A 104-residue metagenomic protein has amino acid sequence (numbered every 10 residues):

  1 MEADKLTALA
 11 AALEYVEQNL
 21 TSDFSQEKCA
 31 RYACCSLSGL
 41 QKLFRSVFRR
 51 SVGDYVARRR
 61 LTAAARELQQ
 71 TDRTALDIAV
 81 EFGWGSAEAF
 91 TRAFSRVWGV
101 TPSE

Functional and structural regions predicted by a protein language model:
M1, Q41-F48: Short, Lys/Arg-enriched N-terminal segment that forms or immediately precedes the first helix of a structured domain
M1-A8, G53: N-terminal amphipathic alpha-helix initiation
M1-D4, E14, L68, R92-E104: …primarily DNA-binding HTH/wHTH and HhH modules…
A10-E27, S46-F82: Terminal helix-turn-helix DNA-binding modules in bacterial transcription factors
A33, F82-G83: Core residues of bacterial helix-turn-helix
S36-L37, G85-S86: Short coil turns linking two alpha-helices in DNA-binding domains
L40, F44, A89-F90, F94: Short hydrophobic/aromatic patch on the recognition helix
